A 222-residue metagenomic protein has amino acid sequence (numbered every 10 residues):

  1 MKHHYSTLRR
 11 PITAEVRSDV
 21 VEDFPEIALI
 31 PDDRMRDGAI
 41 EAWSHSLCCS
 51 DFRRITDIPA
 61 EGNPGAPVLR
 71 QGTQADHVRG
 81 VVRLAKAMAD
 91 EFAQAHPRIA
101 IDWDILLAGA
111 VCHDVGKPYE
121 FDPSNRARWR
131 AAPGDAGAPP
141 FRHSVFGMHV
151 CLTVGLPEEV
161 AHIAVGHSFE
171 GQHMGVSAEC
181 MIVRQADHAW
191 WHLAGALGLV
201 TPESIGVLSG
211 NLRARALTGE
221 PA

Functional and structural regions predicted by a protein language model:
M1-K2, A222: Polar low-complexity intrinsically disordered regions
K2-A132: Acidic/His-rich, divalent-metal-binding segments that scaffold phosphate/diphosphate chemistry
G62-V68, D76, L84, M88 (+1 more regions): Divalent metal-dependent catalytic cores for phosphoryl transfer on phosphate-bearing substrates
G206-P221: C-terminal membrane module of polytopic membrane proteins
